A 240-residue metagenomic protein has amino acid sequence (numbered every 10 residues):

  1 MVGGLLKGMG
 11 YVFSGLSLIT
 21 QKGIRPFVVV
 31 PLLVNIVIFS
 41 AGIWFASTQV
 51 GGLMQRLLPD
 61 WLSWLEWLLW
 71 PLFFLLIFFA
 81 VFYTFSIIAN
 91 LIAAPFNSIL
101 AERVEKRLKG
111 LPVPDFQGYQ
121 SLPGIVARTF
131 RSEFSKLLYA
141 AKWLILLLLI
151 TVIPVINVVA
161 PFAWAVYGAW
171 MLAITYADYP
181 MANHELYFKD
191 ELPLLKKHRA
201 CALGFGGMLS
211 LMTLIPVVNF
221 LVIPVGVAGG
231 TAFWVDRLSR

Functional and structural regions predicted by a protein language model:
M1-L144, K197-C201, G206-L209, T213 (+1 more regions): Helix-coil boundary and N-terminal low-complexity module in membrane systems
I38, R56, K189, W234-R240: Juxtamembrane helix-loop transition sites at the ends of transmembrane segments in multi-pass membrane proteins
W70-K106, T151-N183, V217-R240: Selective recognition of hydrophobic, aromatic-rich stretches within alpha-helical transmembrane segments of polytopic
A127-I153, N157-A165, A169: Structured inter-helical modules in multipass membrane proteins
A173-L209: Hydrophobic alpha-helical transmembrane segments and adjacent short intramembrane/lumenal linkers of inner/organellar
